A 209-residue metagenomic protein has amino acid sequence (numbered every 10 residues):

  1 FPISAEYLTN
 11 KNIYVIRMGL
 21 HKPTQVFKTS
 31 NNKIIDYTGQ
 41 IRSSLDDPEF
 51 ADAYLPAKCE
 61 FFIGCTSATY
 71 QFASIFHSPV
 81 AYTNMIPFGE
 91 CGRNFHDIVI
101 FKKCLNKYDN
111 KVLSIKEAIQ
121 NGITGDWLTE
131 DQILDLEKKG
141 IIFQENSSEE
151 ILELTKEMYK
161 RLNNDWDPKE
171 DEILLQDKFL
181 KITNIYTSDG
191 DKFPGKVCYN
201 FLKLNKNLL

Functional and structural regions predicted by a protein language model:
P2-D47, E170-I182: Catalytic donor nucleotide-activated moiety binding site of glycosyltransferases and closely related
P2-E6, Y54-A57, K156, K160: Surface-exposed alpha-helical segments enriched in charged/polar residues
Y14, A68, N164-P168: Intrinsically disordered or highly flexible coil/loop and linker segments, enriched in small and charged/polar residues
Q40-E49, A57, Q132-L136: Intrinsically disordered, low-complexity coil segments
I41-D52, K107-E117: Short, basic, helix/turn surface patches
D52-V99: A donor-sugar binding/catalytic signature common to diverse glycosyltransferases and related nucleotide-sugar
H96-L209: Leloir-type glycosyltransferase catalytic cores
